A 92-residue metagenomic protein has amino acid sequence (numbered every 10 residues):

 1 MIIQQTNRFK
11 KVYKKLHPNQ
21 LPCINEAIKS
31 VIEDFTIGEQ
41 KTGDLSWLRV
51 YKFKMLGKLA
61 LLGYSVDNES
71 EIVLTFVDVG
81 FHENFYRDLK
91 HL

Functional and structural regions predicted by a protein language model:
M1, R49-Y51, L62: Residue-level detector of beta-strand structural context in well-folded domains
M1-A27: Arg/Lys-rich, positively charged N-terminal/basic patches that mediate binding to nucleic acids
N7, G43-L45, D78-F81: A general secondary-structure junction signal
K10-V12, C23, G38, L48 (+3 more regions): A broad, structure-centric signal for solvent-exposed, well-ordered loop/edge residues that line or flank functional
L16, V31, V66-D67: Hydrophobic helix-cap positions at the C-terminus of alpha-helices in RecA-like/P-loop ATPase nucleotide-binding cores
K29-L56: A short, surface-exposed loop/turn module that caps and links secondary-structure elements
F53-L61, S65-L92: Enriched for short, Lys/Arg-rich terminal
